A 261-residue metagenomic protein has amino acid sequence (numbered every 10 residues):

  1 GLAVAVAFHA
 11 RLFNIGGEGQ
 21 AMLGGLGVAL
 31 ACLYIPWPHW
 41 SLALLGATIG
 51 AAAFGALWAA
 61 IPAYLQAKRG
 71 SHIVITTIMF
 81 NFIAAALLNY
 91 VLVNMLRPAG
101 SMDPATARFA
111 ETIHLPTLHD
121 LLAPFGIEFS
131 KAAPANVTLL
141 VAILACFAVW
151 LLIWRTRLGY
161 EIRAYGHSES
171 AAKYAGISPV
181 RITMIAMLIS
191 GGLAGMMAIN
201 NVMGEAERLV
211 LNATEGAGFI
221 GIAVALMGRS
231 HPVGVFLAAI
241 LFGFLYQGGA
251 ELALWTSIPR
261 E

Functional and structural regions predicted by a protein language model:
G1-A5, Q20-M22, L26, A56-L57 (+5 more regions): Hydrophobic alpha-helical segments embedded in the membrane of multi-pass proteins
G1-I35, T48, A52-S71, L226-R229: Single transmembrane alpha-helix segments in multi-pass membrane proteins
F8-G27, A67-T76, M184-I185, A206-F219 (+3 more regions): Short, non-helical or kinked segments that cap or interrupt transmembrane helices
P38-F80, A148, F242, Y246: Alpha-helical transmembrane segments within multi-pass membrane transporters and channels
R69-V93, A105, L209-L226, L241 (+2 more regions): Pore- or pathway-lining transmembrane helices of multi-pass membrane proteins that form conduits for solutes/ions
I73, T77-R155, R260-E261: Transmembrane helix-bundle core of multi-pass membrane transporters and related energy-transducing complexes
A132-A133, W150-W154, G159, S190-I222: Inter-helical junctions in multi-pass inner-membrane proteins, predominant in energy-converting antiporter-like
F147-M187: Membrane-helix/interface signature in polytopic inner-membrane proteins
